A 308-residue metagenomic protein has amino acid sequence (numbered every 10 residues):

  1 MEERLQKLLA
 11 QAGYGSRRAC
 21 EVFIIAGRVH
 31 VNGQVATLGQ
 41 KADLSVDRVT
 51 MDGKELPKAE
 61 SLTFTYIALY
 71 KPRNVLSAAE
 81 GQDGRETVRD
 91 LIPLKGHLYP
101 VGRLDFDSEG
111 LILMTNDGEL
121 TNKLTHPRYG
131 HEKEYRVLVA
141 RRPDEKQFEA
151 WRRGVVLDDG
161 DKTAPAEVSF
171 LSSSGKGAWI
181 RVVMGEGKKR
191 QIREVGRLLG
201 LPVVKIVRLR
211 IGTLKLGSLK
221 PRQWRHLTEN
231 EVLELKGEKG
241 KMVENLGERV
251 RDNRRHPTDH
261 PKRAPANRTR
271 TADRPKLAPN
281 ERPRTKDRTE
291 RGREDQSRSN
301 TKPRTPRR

Functional and structural regions predicted by a protein language model:
M1-R308: Basic, flexible Lys/Arg- and Gly-enriched helix-loop patches that mediate nucleic-acid binding at interfaces with rRNA
